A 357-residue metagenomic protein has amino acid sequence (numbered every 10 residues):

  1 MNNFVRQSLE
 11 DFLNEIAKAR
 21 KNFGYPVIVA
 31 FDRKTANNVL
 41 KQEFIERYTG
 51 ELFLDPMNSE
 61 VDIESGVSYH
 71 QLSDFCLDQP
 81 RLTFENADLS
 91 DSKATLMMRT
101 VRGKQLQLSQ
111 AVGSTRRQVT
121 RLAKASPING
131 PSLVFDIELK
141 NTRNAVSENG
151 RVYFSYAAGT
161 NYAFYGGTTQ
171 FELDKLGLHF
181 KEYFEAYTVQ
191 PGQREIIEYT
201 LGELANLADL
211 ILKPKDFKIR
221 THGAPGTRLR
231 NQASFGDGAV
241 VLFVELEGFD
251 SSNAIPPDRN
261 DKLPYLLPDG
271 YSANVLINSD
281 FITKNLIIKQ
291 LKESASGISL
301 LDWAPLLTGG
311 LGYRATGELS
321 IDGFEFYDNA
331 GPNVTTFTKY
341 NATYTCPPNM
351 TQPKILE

Functional and structural regions predicted by a protein language model:
N2-E182, A186, Q190, R194-E357: Hydrophobic membrane/lipid-contacting segments
